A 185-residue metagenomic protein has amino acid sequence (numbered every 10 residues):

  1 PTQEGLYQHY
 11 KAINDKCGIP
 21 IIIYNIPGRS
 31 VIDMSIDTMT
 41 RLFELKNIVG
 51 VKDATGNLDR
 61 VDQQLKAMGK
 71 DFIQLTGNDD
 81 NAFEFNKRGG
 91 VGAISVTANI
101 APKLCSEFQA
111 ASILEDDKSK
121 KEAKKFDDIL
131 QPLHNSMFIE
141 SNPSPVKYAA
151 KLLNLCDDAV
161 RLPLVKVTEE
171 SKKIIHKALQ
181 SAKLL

Functional and structural regions predicted by a protein language model:
P1-D33, L185: Active-site beta->alpha loop and helix N-cap motifs at the rims of alpha/beta catalytic domains
T2-E4, I113-D117, R161-L162: Glycine-rich tight-turn/loop motif centered on a GG-T
Y7, D79, P143: Glycine-rich phosphate-binding loop at the start of an alpha helix
D15-K16, R29-F138: Catalytic alpha/beta core domains of metabolic enzymes, predominantly
N25-I26, N47-I48, R161-L162: Glycine-rich phosphate-binding "P-loop"
K87-G90, I129-L164: Conserved short secondary-structure transition element at the edge of the structured enzyme core that lines
L155-L185: Flexible C-terminal active-site loop/helix
